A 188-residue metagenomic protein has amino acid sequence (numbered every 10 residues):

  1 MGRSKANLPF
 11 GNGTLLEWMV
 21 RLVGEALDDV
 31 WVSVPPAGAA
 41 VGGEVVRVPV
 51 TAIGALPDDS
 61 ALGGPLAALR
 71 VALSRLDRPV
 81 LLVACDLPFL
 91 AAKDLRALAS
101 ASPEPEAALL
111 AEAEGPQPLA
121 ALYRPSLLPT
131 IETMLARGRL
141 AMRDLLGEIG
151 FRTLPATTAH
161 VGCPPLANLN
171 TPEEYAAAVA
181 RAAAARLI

Functional and structural regions predicted by a protein language model:
M1-M142, G147-P164, E173-L187: Nucleotide and nucleotide-moiety/phosphate-recognizing core
L169-N170: Long, charged alpha-helical interface segments
